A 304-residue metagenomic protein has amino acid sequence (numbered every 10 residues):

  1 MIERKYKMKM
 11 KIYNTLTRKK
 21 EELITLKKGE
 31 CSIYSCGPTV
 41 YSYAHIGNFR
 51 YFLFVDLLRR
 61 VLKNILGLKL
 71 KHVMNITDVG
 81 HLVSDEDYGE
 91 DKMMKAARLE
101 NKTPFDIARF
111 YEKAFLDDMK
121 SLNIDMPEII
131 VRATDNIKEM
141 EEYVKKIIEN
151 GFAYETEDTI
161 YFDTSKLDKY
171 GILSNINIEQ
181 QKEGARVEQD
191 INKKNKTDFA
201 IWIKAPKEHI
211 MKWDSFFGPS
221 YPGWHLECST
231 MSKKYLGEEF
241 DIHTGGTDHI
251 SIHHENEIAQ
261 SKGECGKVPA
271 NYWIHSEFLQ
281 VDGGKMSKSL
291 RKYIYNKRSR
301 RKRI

Functional and structural regions predicted by a protein language model:
I2-Y41, D56, D117, E139-I304: Alpha-helical recognition segments enriched in aromatics with Gly/Pro capping that present substrate-recognition
T17, L26-S121: N-terminal, positively charged nucleic-acid-binding surface of large information/translation enzymes
A44-Y51, A108, N136, Y221-W224 (+1 more regions): Aromatic-acidic/polar surface patches that form glycan- and anion
K69, D125, V268-P269: Short loop/turn motifs at secondary-structure junctions
H72-V79, A108-F115, D125-M140, D158-L167: Short, glycine/charge-rich beta-strand/loop segments that flank catalytic centers and engage negatively charged groups
A97-T103, I129-T134, G218, G246-T247: The substrate-binding groove and active-site-proximal loops of carbohydrate-active enzymes, especially glycoside
S121-I124, C265: Short, conserved catalytic or adaptor-binding loops enriched in Gly and charged residues
